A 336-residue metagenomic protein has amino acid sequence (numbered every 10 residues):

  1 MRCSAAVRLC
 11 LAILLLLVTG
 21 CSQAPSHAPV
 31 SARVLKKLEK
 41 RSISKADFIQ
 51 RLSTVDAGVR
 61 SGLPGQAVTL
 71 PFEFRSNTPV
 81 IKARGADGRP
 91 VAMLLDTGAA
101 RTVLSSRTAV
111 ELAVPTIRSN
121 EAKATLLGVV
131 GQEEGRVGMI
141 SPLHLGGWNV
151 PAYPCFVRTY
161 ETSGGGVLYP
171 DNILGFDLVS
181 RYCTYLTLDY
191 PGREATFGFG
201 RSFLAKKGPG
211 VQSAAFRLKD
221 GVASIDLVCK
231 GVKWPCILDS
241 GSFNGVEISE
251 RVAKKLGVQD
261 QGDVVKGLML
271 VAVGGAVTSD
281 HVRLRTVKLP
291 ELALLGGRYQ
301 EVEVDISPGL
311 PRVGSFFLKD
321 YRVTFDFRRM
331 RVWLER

Functional and structural regions predicted by a protein language model:
M1-A6: N-terminal secretory signal peptides that target proteins for export/translocation
R8-T19: Bacterial N-terminal signal peptides
C21-R336: Pepsin/retropepsin-fold aspartyl endopeptidases
